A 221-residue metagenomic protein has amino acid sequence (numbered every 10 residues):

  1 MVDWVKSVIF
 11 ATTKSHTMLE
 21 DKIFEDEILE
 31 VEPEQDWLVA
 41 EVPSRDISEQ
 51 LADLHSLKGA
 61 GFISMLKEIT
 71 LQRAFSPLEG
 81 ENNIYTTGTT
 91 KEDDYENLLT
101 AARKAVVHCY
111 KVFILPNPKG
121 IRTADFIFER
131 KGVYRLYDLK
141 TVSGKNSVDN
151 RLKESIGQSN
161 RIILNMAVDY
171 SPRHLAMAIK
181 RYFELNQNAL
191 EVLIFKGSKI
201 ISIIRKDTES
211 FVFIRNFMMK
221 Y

Functional and structural regions predicted by a protein language model:
T13: Cysteine-nucleophile amide-bond enzymes
M18-V112, T141-Y221: Metal-dependent nuclease catalytic core centered on acidic motifs
V106-G120, A124-D125: A short acidic/basic microdomain associated with nuclease active sites
N117-K119, K131, V142: An acidic- and aromatic-residue-enriched active-site/binding cleft used to recognize and process polar
R122-I127, S202-R205: Short, solvent-exposed polar/charged micro-motifs at secondary-structure junctions
F126-F128, Y134-T141: Conserved catalytic cores of phosphodiester-cleaving nucleases, focusing on short active-site segments
